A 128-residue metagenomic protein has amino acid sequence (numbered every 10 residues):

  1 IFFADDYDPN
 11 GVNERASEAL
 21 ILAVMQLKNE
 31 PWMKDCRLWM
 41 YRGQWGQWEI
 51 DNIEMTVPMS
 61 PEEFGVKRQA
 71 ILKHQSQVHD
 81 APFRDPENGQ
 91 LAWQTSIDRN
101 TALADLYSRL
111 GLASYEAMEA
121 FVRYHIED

Functional and structural regions predicted by a protein language model:
I1-D128: Metal-dependent de-N-acetylase/amidase catalytic core
